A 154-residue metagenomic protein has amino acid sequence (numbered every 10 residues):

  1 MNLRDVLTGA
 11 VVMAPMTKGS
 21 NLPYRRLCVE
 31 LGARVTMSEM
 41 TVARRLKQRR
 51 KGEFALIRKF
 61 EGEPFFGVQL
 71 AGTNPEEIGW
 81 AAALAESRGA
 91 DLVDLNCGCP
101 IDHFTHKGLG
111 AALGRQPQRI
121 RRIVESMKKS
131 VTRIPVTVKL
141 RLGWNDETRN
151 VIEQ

Functional and structural regions predicted by a protein language model:
M1, D5, A14, V29 (+4 more regions): Flexible, active-site-adjacent loop/turn segments at secondary-structure boundaries
M1-L7, F54-R58: Contiguous, glycine/small-aliphatic-enriched amphipathic segments in soluble metabolic enzymes
V6-M13, P64-G67, V131-L142: Short beta-strand/loop segments at the ligand-binding rim of alpha/beta enzyme cores
A10-M13, K51, G98, K107: A generic, residue-level signal for flexible/boundary positions that often mark functional hotspots
P15-M16, E39-M40, I123, L140-R141: Fold-independent oxyanion-binding glycine-rich loops and adjacent beta-strand/coil segments at enzyme active sites
M16-D91: Glycine-rich, positively charged N-terminal anion/phosphate-binding segment
R26-E30, E76-L113, P117-Q154: Alpha/beta enzyme core
